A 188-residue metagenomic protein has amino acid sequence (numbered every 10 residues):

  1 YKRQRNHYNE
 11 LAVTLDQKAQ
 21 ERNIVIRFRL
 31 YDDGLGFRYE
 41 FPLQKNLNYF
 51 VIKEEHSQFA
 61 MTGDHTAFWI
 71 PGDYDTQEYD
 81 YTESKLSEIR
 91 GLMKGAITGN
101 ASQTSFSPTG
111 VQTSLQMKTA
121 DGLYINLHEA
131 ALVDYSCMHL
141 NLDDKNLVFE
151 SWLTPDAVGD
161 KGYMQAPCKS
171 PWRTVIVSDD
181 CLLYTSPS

Functional and structural regions predicted by a protein language model:
Y1, Y184-S188: Conserved small/polar residues in nucleotide/adenosyl-binding loops
R3, F28-L30, Y49-V51, F59 (+3 more regions): A general structural signal for short secondary-structure junctions and capping/turn motifs
Q4-G63: Acidic, contiguous internal or C-terminal segments within carbohydrate-active enzymes that form a structured patch used
Q17, F59-T62, D73-L142: Extended, low-hydrophobicity, Ser/Thr/Pro/Gly-biased non-transmembrane segments
R22-V25, P42-Q44, G99-Q103, T109-T113 (+1 more regions): Short alpha-helical segments and helix-capping/turn motifs at coil-helix boundaries
A67: Short aromatic-acidic-glycine turn motif
C137, L142-K145, S151-A157, P167 (+1 more regions): Ser/Thr/Asn(+Pro)-rich, low-complexity disordered segments
P167-L183: Phosphate-/polyanion-interacting regions in eukaryotic proteins
